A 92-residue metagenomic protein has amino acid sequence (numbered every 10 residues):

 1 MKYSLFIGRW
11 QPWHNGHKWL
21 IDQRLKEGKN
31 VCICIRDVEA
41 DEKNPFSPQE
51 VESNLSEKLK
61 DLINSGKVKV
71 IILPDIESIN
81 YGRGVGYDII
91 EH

Functional and structural regions predicted by a protein language model:
M1-H92: Nucleotidyltransferase catalytic core that binds NTPs
